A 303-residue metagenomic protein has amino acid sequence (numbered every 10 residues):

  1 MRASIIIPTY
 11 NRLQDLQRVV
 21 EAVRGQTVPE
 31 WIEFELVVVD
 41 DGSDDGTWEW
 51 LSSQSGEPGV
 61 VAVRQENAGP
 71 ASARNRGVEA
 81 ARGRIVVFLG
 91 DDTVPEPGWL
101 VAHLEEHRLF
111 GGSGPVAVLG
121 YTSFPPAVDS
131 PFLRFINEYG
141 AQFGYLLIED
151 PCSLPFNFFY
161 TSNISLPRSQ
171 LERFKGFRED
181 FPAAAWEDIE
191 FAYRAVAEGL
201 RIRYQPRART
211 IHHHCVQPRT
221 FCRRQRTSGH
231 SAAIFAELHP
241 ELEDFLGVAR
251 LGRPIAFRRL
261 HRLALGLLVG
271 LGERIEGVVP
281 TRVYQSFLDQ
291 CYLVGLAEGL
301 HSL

Functional and structural regions predicted by a protein language model:
E21-I32: Short, acidic, metal-binding catalytic loop of nucleotide-sugar glycosyltransferases
A22, D40-E49, G90-V94: A conserved acidic beta->alpha catalytic loop
Q65-A81: Glycine-rich, basic loop-to-helix element that forms the pyrophosphate-binding segment of sugar-nucleotide handling
V86: Short aromatic/hydrophobic "clamp" motif used to bind/position activated sugar donors
G98-L133: Conserved donor NDP-sugar-binding/catalytic core segment of glycosyltransferases
G111, Y121, N137-F156: Short, flexible, basic/aromatic active-site loop/helix in glycosyltransferases
L147-S169, P182-W186: A recurrent flexible, glycine/aromatic-enriched loop bordering the glycosyltransferase active site that acts as
T227-H230, F245-L303: Non-catalytic, C-terminal membrane-associated alpha-helical segments of glycosyltransferases
